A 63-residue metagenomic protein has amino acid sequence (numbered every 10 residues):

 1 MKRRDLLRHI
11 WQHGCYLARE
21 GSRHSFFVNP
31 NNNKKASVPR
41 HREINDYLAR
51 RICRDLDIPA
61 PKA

Functional and structural regions predicted by a protein language model:
M1-A18, L48-D55, P61: Charge-dense, helix-prone N-terminal extensions
L7, W11, C15-K35, P39-H41: Basic/aromatic recognition patch in beta-strand/loop cores that engages polyanionic ligands
P30-A36, R40-A63: C-terminal structural segments of small proteins and small subunits
